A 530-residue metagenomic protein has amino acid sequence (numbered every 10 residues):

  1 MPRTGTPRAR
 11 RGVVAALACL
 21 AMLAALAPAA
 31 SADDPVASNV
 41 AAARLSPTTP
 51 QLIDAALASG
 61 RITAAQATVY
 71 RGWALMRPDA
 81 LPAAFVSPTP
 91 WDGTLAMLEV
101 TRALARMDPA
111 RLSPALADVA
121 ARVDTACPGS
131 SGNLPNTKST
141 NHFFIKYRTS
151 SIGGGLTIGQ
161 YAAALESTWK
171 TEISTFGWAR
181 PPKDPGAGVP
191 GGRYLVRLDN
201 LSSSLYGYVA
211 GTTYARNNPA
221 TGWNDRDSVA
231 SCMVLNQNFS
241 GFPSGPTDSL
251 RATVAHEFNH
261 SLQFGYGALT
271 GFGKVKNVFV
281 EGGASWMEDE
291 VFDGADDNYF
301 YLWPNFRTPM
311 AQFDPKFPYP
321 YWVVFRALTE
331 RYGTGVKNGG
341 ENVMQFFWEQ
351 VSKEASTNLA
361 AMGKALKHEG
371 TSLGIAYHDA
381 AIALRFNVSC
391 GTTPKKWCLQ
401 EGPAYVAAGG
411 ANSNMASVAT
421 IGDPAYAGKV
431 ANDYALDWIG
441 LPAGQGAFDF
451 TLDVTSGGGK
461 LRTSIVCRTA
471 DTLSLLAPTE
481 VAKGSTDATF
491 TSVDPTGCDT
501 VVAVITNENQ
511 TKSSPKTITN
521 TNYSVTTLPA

Functional and structural regions predicted by a protein language model:
M1-D33: Secretory targeting and sorting signals
D34-F144, R148-A230, N236-F258, L262-Y266 (+1 more regions): Zn2+-dependent metallopeptidase catalytic core
V36, L116-A117, K353-A530: Beta/coil-rich, acidic/histidine-enriched accessory regions frequently appended to metallopeptidases
T157, Y161-T168, P246, L250-F258 (+6 more regions): Stable alpha-helical elements in mature extracytoplasmic
K170-W178, N259-G267, D289-D293, T329-T334 (+1 more regions): Sec-exported extracytoplasmic/periplasmic mature domains
S174-R193, L269-N277, D297-L302, V336-L359: Surface-exposed patches in mature extracellular/periplasmic domains of secreted proteins
R197-S203, G273-P318, W322, R326-A327: Post-HExxH zinc-binding segment in Zn-dependent metallohydrolases
W303-C390, W397: Active-site-proximal alpha-helical
